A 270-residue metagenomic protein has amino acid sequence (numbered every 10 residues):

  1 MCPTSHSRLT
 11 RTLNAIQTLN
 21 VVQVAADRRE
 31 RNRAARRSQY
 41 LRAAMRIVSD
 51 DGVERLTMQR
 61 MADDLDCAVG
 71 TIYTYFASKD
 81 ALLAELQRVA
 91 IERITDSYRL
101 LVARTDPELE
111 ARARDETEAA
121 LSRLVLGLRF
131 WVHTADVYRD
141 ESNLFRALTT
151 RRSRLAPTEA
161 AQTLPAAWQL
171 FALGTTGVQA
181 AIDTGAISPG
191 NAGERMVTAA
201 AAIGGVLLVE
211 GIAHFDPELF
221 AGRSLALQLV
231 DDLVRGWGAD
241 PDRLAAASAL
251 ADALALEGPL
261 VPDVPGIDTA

Functional and structural regions predicted by a protein language model:
M1-Q23, A172, T176-T184, L208-I212 (+1 more regions): C-terminal peripheral helix-coil segments that are non-catalytic and often amphipathic
R36, K79, L86, A90 (+6 more regions): Hydrophobic/aromatic residues within well-ordered alpha-helical segments
R36-A44, M61, L86-A90, I94-Y98 (+1 more regions): Generic hydrophobic, amphipathic alpha-helix propensity
Q39, I47-A81, E85: Helix-turn-helix
T57, E110, S142-A147, A156 (+3 more regions): Short, hydrophobic secondary-structure boundary micro-motifs
E85, R99-E141, M196-A199: Hydrophobic alpha-helical connector segments
R99, E118, S122, L144-A147 (+4 more regions): Amphipathic alpha-helical packing segments from all-alpha helical-bundle domains
D136-P157, L208-I212: Amphipathic alpha-helical segments used for helix-helix packing
